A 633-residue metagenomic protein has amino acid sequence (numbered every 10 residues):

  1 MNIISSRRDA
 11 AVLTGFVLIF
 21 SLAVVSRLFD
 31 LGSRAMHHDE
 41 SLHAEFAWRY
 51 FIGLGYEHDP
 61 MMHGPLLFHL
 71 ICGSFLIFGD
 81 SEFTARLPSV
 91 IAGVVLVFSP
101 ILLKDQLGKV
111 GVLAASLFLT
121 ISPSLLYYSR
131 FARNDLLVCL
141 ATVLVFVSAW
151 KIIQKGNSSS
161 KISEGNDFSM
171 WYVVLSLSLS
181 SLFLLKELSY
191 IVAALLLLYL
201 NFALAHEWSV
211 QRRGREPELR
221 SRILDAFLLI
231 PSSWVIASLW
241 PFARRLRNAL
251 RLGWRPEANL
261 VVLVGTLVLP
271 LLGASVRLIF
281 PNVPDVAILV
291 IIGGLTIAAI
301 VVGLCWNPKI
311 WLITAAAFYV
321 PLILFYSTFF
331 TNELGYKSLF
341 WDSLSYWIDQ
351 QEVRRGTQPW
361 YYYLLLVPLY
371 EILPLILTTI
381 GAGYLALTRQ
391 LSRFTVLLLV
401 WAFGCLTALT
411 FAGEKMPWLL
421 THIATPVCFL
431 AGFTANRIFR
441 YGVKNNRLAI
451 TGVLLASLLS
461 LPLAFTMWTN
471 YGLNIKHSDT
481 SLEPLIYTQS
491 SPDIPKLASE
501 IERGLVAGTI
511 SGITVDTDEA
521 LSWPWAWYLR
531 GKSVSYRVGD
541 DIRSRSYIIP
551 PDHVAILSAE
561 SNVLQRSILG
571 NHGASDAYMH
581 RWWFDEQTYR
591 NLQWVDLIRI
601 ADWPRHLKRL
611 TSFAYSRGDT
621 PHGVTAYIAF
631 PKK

Functional and structural regions predicted by a protein language model:
M1-N446, S460-N470, T488-S490: Membrane-integral, polyisoprenol-dependent glycosyltransferases of the GT-C/oligosaccharyltransferase superfamily
L312-A316, G504-T509, S546-D552: Flexible, charged surface loops at secondary-structure boundaries
Y346-Q350, G452-L529, T588-F630: Membrane-proximal, lumen/periplasm-facing interface regions of secretory-pathway glyco- and lipid-modifying enzymes
T378-A386, F439-R440, S533-I549: Short linear, low-complexity motifs centered on an aromatic residue
I510-I513, K532, P551-V554: Loop/turn elements at helix/coil->beta-strand transitions in domains of secreted/extracellular proteins
V515-A520, G539, L557-N562: Structural motif
R530-R537, G573-A577: Structural alpha-beta junctions
R543-R617: Periplasmic/luminal catalytic loop of GT-C fold multi-pass membrane glycosyltransferases that transfer sugars from
